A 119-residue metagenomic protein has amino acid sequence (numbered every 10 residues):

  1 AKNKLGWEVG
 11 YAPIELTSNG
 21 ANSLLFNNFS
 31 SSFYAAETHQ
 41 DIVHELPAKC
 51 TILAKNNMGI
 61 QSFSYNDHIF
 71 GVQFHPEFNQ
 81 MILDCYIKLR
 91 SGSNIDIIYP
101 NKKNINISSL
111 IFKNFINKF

Functional and structural regions predicted by a protein language model:
K2, Y11, L16-F119: Amide-donor transfer/coupling interface in amidating biosynthetic enzymes
G6: Gly/Pro- and small hydrophobic-enriched strand-loop and loop-to-helix capping segments that sit at the rims
